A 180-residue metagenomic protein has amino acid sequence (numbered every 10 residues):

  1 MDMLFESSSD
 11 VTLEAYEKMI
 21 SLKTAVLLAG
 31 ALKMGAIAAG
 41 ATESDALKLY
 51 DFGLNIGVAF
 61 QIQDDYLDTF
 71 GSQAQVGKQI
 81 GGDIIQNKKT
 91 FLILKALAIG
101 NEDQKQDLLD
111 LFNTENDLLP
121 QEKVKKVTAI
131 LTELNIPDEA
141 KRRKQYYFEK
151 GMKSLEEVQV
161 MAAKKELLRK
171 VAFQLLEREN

Functional and structural regions predicted by a protein language model:
M1-N180: All-alpha prenyltransferase/terpene-synthase fold signal
